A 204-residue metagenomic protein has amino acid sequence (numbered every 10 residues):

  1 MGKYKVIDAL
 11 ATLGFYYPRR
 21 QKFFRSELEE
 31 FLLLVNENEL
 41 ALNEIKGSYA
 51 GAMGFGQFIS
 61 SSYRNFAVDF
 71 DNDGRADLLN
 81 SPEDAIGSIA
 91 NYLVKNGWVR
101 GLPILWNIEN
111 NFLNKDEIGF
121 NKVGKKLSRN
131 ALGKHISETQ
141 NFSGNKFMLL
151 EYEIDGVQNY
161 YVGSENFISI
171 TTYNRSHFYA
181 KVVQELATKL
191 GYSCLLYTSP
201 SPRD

Functional and structural regions predicted by a protein language model:
G2-A50: Active-site-adjacent helix/loop patches that line small-molecule binding or acyl-intermediate pockets
K5, A9, F23-E30, G54 (+4 more regions): Extracytoplasmic/secreted proteins, especially bacterial periplasmic and envelope-associated proteins
I7-L10, K46, F55, S60 (+6 more regions): Generic secondary-structure boundary/loop-capping signal
A11-P18, L33-L40, R64, V68 (+2 more regions): Sec-exported extracytoplasmic/periplasmic mature domains
T12-Q21, I45-A52, D71-N80, F167-N174: Second-shell loop/turn segments in exported
L42, Y49-Q140: Flexible, glycine-rich surface segments
V99-L196: Low-complexity, Gly/Ser/Thr/Pro-rich intrinsically disordered linker/tail segments
Y197-D204: Conserved small/polar residues in nucleotide/adenosyl-binding loops
